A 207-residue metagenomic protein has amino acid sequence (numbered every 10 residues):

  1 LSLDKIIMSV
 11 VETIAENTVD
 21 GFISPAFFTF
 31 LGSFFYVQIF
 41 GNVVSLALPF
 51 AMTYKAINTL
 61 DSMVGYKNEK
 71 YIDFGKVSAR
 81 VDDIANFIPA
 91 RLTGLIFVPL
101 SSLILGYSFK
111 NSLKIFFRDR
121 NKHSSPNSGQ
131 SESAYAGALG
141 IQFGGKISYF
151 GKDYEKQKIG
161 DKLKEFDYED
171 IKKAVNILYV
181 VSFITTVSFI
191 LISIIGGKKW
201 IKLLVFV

Functional and structural regions predicted by a protein language model:
L1-L60, G65-V207: Hydrophobic alpha-helical transmembrane segments
